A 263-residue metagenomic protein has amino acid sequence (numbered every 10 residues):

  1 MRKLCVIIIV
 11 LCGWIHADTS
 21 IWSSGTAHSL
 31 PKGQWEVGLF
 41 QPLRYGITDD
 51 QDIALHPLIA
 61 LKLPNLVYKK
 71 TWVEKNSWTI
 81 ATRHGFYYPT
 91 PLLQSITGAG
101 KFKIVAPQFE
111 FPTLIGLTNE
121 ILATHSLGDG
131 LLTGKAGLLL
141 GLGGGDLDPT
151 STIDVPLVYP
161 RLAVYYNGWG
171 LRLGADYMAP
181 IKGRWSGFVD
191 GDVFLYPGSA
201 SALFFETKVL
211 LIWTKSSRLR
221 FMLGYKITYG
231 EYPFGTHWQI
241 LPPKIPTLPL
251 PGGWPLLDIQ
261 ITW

Functional and structural regions predicted by a protein language model:
I15-E36, L248-W254, D258-Q260: Outer-membrane beta-barrel biogenesis signature
S24-S29, G33-L43, I47-L61, V67-Y68 (+6 more regions): Transmembrane beta-strand segments that form the barrel wall of outer-membrane beta-barrel proteins
W35-L39, A60-P64, W78, F111-N119 (+5 more regions): Residues that define the transmembrane beta-barrel architecture of outer-membrane proteins
Q41-Y45, L66-K70, L117-L127, L138-L140 (+4 more regions): Residues on the lipid-exposed face of transmembrane beta-strands in outer-membrane beta-barrel proteins
Y68-K69, L93-K101, G145-D154, S199-E206 (+1 more regions): Outer-membrane beta-barrel translocator domains and adjoining extracellular loop/strand segments of Gram-negative
G100-F109, L157-A163, F194-P197, L241-P246: Extracellular loop and loop/strand-boundary signature of outer-membrane beta-barrel proteins
P112-P197: Detector for outer-membrane/organellar transmembrane beta-barrel domains, recognizing the amphipathic beta-strand
G198-W263: Predominantly the C-terminal beta-signal and adjacent terminal strand-loop region of outer-membrane beta-barrel
